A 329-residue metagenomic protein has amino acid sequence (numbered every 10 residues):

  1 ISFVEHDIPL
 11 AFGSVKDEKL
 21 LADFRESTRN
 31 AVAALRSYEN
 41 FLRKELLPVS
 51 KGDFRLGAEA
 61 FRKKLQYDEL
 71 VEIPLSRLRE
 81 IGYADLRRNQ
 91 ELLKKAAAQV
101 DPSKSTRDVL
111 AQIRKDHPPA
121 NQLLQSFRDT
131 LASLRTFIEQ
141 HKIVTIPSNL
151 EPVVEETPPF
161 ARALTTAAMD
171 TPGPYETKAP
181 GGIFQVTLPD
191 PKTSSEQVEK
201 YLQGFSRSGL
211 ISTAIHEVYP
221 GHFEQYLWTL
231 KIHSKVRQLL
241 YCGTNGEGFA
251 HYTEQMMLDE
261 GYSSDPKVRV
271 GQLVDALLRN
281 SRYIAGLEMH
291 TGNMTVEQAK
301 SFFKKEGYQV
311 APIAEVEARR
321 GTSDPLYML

Functional and structural regions predicted by a protein language model:
I1-L329: N-terminal maturation segment of proteins
